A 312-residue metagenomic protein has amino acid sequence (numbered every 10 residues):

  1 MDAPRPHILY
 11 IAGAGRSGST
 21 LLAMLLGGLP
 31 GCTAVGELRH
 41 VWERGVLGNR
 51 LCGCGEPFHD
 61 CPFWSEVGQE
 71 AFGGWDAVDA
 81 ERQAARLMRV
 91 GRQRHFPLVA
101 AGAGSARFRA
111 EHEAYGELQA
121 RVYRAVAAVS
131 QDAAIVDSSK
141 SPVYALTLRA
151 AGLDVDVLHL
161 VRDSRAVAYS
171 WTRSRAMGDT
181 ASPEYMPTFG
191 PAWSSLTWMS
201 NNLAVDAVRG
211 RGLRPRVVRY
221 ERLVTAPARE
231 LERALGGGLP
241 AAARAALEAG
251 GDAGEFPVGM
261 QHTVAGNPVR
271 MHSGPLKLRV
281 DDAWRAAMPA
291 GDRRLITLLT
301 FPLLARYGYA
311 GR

Functional and structural regions predicted by a protein language model:
M1-Y10, H95-A106, A110-E113, A134 (+4 more regions): PAPS-dependent sulfotransferases, especially Golgi type II membrane carbohydrate sulfotransferases
A3, E113-Y123, P142-Y144, A151 (+3 more regions): PAPS-dependent sulfotransferase catalytic domain
G13-A14: P-loop (Walker A) phosphate-binding loop of NTP-binding proteins
G18-C32, T147-G152, V217-A243, F256-Q261 (+2 more regions): PAPS/PAP-binding and catalytic site of the sulfotransferase fold
E37-I135, G178-E184, K277: PAPS-dependent sulfation machinery
G45-N49, S170-R173, R229-L231, V258-H262: Short aromatic-enriched loop/helix-cap "lid" or pocket-rim segments at secondary-structure transitions that line
A134-D137, V217-R219: Short catalytic-loop micro-motif centered on adjacent basic/acidic residues
